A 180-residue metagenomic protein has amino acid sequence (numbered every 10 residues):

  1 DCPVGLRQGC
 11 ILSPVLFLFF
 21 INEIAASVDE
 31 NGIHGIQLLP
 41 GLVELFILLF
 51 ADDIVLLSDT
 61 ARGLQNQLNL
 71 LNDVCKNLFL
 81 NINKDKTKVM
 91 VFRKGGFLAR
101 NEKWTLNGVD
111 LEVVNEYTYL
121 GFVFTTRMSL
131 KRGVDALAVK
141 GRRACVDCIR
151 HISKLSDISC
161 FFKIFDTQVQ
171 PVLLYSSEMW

Functional and structural regions predicted by a protein language model:
P3-H34: Conserved pre-motif C helix in the palm subdomain of viral-like polymerases
G5-L6, I47-N77, F92-G96, T126-K131: Catalytic palm subdomain of template-directed nucleic-acid polymerases, centered on the conserved carboxylate motif
L12, L45, L111-E112, T118 (+1 more regions): Short, isolated positions in well-ordered beta-strands
L12-F20, I47, L64-Q67, L137 (+2 more regions): Hydrophobic (often cysteine-bearing) scaffold residues that line and stabilize catalytic clefts of nucleotide/cofactor
F17, I21-D29, N72, K76 (+3 more regions): Amphipathic alpha-helical interaction motifs in eukaryotic regulatory proteins
G32-L49: Active-site nucleotide-donor binding segment shared across nucleotidyl transfer reactions
A51-D52, N83-K88, F92-K94, T118-W180: Non-catalytic, peripheral interaction segments enriched in hydrophobic/basic residues
N81-N115: Short, conserved micro-motifs composed of acidic
